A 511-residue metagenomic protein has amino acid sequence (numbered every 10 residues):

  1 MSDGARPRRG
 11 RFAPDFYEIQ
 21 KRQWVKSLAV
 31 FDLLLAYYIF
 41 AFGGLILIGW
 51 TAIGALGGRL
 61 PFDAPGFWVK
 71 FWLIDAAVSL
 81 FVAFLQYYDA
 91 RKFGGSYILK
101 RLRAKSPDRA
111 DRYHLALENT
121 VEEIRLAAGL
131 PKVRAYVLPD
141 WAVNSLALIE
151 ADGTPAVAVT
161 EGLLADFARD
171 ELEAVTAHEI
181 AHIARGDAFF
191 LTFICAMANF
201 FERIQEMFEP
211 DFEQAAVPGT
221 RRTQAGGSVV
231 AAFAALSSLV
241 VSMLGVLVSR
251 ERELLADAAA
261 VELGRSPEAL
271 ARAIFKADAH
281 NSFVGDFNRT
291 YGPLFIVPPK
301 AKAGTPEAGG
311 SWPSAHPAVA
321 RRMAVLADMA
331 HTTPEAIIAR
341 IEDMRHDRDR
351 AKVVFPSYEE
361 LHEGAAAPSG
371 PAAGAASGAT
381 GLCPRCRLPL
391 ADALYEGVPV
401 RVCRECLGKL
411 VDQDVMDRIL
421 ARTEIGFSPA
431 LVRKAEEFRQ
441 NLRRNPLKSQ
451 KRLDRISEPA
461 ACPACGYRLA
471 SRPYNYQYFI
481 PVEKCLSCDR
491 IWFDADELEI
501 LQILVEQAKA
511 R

Functional and structural regions predicted by a protein language model:
M1-R11, E18, A225-S249, E262-T380 (+1 more regions): Cytosolic-facing loops and C-terminal tails of multi-pass membrane proteins
R6-R8, Y87-T192, A196, G285-D286 (+1 more regions): Peri-catalytic and regulatory segments of divalent metal-dependent proteins
F67-I98, Y113, E122, L126 (+1 more regions): Transmembrane alpha-helices and immediately adjacent membrane-cytoplasm interface residues in multi-pass integral
G95, E122-R125, S249-S266: An active-site-proximal "capping" alpha-helix that borders the catalytic cofactor pocket
D187-A216, A271-R272, K276-A279: Post-HEXXH active-site segment of zinc metalloproteases
G370-T380, A393-G397, K448-P459, N475-F479: Short, flexible, mixed-charge glycine/proline-rich loop motifs that serve as phosphate/nucleic-acid-contacting
C383-C386, C403, C462-C465, C485: Short cysteine-rich clusters marking metal-coordination/redox-active sites
K409-F427, D489-E506: Short metal-binding segments enriched for Cys and/or His
